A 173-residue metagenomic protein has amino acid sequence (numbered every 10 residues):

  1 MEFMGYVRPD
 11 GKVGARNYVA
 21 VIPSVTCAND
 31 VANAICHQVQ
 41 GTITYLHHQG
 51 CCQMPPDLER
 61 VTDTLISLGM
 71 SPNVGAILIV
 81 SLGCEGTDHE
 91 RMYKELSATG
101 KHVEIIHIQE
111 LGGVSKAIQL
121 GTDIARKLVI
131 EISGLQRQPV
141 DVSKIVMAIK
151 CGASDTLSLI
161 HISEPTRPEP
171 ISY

Functional and structural regions predicted by a protein language model:
M1-K12, N33-L135, K144-V146: Alpha/propeptide regions of enzymes that mature by internal proteolysis
R8-S24: N-terminal, charge-rich interaction modules
V19-I22, L78, A148: Conserved beta-strand elements of the Class I
V21, T44, C51, H89 (+2 more regions): Aromatic-enriched hydrophobic runs in primary sequence
S24-N29, S81-T87, G112, C151-L159: Gly/Ser/Thr-rich loops at beta-strand to alpha-helix junctions that form or flank small-molecule/cofactor-binding
D30-V31, P170: Phosphate- and divalent-cation-binding pockets in alpha/beta enzyme and binding domains that engage nucleotide-derived
Q136-C151, T156-L157: Active-site/ligand-binding-proximal alpha/beta "capping" segment
I160-Y173: Single conserved hydrophobic/aromatic residue that forms the stacking wall/gate of nucleotide- or nucleobase-binding
